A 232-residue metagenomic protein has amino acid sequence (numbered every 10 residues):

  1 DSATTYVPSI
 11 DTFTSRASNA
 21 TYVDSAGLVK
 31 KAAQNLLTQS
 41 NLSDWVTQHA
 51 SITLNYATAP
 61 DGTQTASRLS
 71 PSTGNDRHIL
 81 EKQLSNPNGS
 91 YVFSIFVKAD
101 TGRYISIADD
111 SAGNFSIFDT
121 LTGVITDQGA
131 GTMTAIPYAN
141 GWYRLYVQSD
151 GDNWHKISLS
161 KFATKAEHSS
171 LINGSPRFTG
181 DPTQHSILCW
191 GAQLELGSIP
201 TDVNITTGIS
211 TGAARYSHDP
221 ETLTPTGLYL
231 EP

Functional and structural regions predicted by a protein language model:
D1-P232: Glycine- and acidic residue-enriched flexible segments with recurrent GG/GxG motifs
